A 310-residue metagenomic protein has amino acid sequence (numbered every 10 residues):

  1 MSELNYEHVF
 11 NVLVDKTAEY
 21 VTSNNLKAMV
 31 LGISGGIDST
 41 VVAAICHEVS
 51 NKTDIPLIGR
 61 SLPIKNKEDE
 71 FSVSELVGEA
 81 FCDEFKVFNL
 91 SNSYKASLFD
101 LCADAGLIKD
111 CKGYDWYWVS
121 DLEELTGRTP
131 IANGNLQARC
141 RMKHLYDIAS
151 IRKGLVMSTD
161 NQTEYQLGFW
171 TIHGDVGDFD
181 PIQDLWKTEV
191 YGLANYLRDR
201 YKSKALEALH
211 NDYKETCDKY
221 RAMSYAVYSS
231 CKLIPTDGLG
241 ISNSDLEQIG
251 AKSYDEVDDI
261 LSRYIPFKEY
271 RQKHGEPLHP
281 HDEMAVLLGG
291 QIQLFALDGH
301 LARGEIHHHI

Functional and structural regions predicted by a protein language model:
M1-L31, V41, I45-E48, T53-I58 (+2 more regions): ATP/NTP-dependent adenylation/nucleotidyl-transfer catalytic domains that generate, transfer, or process NMP-activated
G36: Conserved G/P- and acidic residue-centered "switch" motifs that form tight phosphate/ATP-binding loops in soluble
